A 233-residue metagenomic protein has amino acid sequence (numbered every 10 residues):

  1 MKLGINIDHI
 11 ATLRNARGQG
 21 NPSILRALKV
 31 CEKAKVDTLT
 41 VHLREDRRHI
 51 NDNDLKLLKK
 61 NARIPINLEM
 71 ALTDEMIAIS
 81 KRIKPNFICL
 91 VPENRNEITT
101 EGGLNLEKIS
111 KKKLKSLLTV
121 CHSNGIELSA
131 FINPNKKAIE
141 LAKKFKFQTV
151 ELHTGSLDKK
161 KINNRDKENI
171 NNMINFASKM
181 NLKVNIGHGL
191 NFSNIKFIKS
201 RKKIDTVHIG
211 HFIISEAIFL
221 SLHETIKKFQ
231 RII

Functional and structural regions predicted by a protein language model:
M1-P85, L141-K144, I162-R165: Conserved N-terminal beta1-alpha1 strand-loop-helix module at the mouth
L3-I7, L39-V41, I66-M70, I88-L90 (+4 more regions): Hydrophobic faces of well-ordered beta-strands that scaffold small-molecule active sites in alpha/beta enzyme cores
K35-D37, N61-I64, R82-I88, S123 (+3 more regions): Glycine-enriched alpha-helix->loop->beta-strand junction motifs that scaffold or abut catalytic
R48-D74, E107-S129, N164-H188, F192 (+1 more regions): Alpha-helix-loop-beta-strand connector modules within alpha/beta enzyme cores
K59, G102, I162-N163, S215-I233: C-terminal helical cap(s) of enzyme catalytic domains, especially alpha/beta-barrels
D74-K84, N135-F145, V184-I186, L190-I204: Catalytic cores of alpha/beta
C89-E97, Q148-K160, K203-L222: Glycine-rich phosphate-binding active-site loops on the catalytic face of alpha/beta enzymes
E127-F176: Histidine/lysine/aspartate-rich catalytic loop segments that bind and position anionic ligands
